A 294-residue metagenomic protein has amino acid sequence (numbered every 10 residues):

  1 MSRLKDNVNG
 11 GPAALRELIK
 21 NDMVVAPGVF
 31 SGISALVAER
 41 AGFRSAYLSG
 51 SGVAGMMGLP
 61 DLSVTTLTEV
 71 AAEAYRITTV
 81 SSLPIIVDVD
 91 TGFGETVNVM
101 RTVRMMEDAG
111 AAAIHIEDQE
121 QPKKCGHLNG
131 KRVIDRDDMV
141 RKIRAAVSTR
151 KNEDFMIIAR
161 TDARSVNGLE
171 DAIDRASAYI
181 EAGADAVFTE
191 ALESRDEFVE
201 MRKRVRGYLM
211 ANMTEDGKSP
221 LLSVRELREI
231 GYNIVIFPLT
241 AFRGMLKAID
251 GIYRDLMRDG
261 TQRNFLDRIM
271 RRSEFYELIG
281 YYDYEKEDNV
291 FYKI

Functional and structural regions predicted by a protein language model:
S2-F237, R243, K247, G251-R254 (+1 more regions): Alpha/beta enzyme core
R258-I294: Flexible C-terminal active-site loop/helix
